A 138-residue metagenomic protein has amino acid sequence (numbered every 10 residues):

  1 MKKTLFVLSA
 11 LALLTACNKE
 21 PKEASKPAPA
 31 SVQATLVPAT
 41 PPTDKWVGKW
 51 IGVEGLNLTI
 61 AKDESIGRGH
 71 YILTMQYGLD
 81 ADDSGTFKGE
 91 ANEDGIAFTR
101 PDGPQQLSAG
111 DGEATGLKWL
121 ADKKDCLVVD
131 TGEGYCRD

Functional and structural regions predicted by a protein language model:
M1-T15: Sec-dependent bacterial lipoprotein signal peptides
C17-E20: Bacterial signal peptide processing site
A24-A39, D83, F87-D94, A121-D138: Edge beta-strand at a domain terminus
S31-V32, P42-L58: Tryptophan-anchored aromatic micro-motifs
T43-K49, G67-I72, E93-A97, K123-C126: Short, hydrophobic/aromatic-rich segments at coil-to-beta transitions
L56-G95: N-terminal glycine/threonine-rich, aromatic-flanked beta-hairpin/loop signature
Y71-D80, R100-Q105, V129-G134: Secondary-structure transition/turn motif
N92-K118: An anionic, turn-rich surface loop/hairpin at beta-sheet edges that serves as a generic interaction/coordination patch
